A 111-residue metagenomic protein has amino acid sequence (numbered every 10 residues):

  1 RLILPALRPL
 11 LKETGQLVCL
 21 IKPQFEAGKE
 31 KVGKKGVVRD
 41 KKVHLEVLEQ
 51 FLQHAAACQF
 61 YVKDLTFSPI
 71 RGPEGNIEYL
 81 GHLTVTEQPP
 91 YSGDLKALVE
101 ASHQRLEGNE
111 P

Functional and structural regions predicted by a protein language model:
L4-L17: A short glycine-rich, Lys/Arg-flanked "PGG" loop and its adjoining helix->strand segment in the class I
C19-I21: Acidic carboxylate diad motif detector
P23-A27, I70-R71, T86-E87: Conserved nucleotide-binding/hydrolysis micro-motifs of P-loop NTPases
P23-D40: Short, glycine-/aromatic-enriched active-site segment of Class I SAM-dependent methyltransferases
H44-C58: Short alpha-helix
Q59-P69: Conserved S-adenosyl-L-methionine
F67-E78: Conserved catalytic loop of SAM-dependent methyltransferase domains
I77, G81-P111: Flexible, glycine-/basic-rich loop-and-beta segments that form/coincide with the SAM-dependent methyltransferase
